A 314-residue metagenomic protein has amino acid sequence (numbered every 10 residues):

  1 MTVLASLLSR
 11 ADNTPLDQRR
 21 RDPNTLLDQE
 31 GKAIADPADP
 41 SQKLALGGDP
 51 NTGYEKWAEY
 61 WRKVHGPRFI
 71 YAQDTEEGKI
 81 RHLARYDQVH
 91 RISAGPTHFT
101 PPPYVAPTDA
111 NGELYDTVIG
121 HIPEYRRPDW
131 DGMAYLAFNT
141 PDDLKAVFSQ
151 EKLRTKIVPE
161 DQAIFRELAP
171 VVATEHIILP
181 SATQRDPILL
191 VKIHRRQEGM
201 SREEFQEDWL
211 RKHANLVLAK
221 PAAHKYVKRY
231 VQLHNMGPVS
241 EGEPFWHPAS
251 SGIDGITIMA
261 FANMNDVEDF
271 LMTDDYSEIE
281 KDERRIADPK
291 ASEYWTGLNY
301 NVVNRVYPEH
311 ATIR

Functional and structural regions predicted by a protein language model:
M1-R314: Macromolecular interaction modules
